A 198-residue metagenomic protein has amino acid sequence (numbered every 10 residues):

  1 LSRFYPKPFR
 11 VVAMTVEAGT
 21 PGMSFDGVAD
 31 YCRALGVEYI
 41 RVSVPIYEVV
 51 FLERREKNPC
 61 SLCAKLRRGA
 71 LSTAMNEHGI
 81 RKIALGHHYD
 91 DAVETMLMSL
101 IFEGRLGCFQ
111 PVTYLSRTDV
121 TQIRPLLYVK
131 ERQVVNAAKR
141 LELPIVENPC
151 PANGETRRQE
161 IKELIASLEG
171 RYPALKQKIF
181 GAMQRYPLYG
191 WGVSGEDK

Functional and structural regions predicted by a protein language model:
L1-T95, F102, R132-R140: ATP-dependent adenylation/nucleotidyltransferase module used to activate substrates
Y5, R10-M14, G19, L66-R67 (+2 more regions): AMP-forming adenylation/ATP pyrophosphatase catalytic core
A18, V44-Y47, L127, C150 (+1 more regions): Residues that form or immediately flank small-molecule/cofactor binding pockets and catalytic motifs
V28-D30, E56-N58, Y114, K139-R140 (+3 more regions): General N-terminal targeting signals
P59-A64, H87, Y128-E131, R171-A174 (+1 more regions): A general structural signal for short secondary-structure boundary/capping elements
A64-N76, V112-T118, I165-Q184: Short, basic, helix/turn surface patches
I83, D90-S167: Catalytic subdomain that performs nucleotidyl-dependent activation
L143-K198: The feature marks non-catalytic terminal segments
